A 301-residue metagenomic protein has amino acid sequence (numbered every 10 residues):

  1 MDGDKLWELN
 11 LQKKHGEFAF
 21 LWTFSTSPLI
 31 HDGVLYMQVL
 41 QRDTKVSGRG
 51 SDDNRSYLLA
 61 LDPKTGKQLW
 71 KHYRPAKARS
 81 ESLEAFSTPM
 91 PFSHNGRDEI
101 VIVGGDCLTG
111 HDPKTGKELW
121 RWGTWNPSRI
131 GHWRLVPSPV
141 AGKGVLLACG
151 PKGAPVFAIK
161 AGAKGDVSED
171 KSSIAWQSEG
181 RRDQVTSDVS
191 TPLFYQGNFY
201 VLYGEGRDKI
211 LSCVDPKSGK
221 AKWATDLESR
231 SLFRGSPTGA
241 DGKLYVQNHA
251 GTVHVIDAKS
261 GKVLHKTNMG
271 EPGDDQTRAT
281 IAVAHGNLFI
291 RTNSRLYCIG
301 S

Functional and structural regions predicted by a protein language model:
M1-S301: Noncatalytic, solvent-exposed loop/strand surfaces of beta-propeller-type extracellular/periplasmic domains
